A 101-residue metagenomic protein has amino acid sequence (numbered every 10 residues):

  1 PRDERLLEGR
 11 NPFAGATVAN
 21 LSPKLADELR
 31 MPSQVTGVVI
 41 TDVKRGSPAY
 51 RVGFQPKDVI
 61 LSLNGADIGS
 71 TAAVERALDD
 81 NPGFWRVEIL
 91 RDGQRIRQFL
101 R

Functional and structural regions predicted by a protein language model:
P1-R101: C-terminal recognition in membrane/secretory proteostasis and scaffolding
